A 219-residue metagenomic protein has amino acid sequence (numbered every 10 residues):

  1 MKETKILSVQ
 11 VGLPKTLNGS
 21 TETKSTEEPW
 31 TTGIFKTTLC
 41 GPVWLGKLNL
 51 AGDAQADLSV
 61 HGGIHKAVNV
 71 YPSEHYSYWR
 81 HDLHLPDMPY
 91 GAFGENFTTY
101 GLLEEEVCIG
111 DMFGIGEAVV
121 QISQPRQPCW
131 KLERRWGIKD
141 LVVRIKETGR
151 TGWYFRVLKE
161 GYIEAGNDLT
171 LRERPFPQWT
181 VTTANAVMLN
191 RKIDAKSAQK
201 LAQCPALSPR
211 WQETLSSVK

Functional and structural regions predicted by a protein language model:
M1-E133, D140, F176-K219: Electropositive, beta-rich accessory/interaction domains or terminal extensions that provide binding surfaces
F93-L102, I145-F155: Short, structured beta-strand/loop micro-motifs enriched in basic residues and often containing a Trp
G110, E160, E164-N167: Loop/turn positions that initiate beta-strands
I122, F155-V157: Short beta-strand His + acidic residue motifs that chelate non-heme Fe in jelly-roll/DSBH and cupin folds
R135-E147: Short beta-strand-turn/beta-hairpin segments enriched in glycine/proline and small hydrophobics that form edge-strand
T151-G152, G166, V181: Hydrophobic, well-ordered secondary-structure segments
L169-R172: Short hydrophobic beta/alpha edge segments that flank linear recognition/processing sites
